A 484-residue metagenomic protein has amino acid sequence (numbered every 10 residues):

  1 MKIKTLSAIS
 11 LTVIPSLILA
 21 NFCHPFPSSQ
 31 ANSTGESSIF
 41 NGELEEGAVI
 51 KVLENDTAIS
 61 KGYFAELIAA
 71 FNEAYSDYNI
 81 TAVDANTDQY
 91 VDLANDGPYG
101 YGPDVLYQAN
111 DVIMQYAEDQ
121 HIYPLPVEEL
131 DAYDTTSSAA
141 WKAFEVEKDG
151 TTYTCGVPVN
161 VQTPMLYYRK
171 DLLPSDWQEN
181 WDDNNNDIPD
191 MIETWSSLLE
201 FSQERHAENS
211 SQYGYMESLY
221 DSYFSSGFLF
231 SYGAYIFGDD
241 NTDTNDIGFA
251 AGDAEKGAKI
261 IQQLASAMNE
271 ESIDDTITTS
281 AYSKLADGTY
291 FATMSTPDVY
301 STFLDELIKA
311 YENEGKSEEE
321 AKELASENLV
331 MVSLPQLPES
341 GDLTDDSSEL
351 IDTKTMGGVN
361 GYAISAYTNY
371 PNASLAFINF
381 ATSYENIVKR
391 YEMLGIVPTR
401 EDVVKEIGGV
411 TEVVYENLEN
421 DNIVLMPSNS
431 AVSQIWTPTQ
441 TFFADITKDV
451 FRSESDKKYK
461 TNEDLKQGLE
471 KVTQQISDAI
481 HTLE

Functional and structural regions predicted by a protein language model:
G35-F40, Q108-D176, E193-S196, E320-L324 (+2 more regions): Hinge/lid segment of periplasmic solute-binding proteins
G42, P126-T136, S175, N180-M191 (+5 more regions): Short, solvent-exposed loop/beta-turn-alpha elements that line the ligand-binding surface or hinge of extracytoplasmic
E45-A58, Y78-V83, V105, C155: Short, well-ordered beta-strand elements
A70-A139, S175-W181, K284, F291-A292 (+2 more regions): Extracytoplasmic "Venus flytrap"/periplasmic binding protein-like
K148, E312-V397: Extracytoplasmic/periplasmic substrate-recognition and gating elements
D149-N160, P164, E193-D253: Extracytoplasmic/periplasmic solute-binding protein
L199-R205, N241-T278, K284, L334: Glycine-centered hinge/linker elements that transmit conformational signals in sensory and ligand-binding systems
V388, E401, K405, L418-E484: Conserved C-terminal helix/tail region of periplasmic/extracytoplasmic solute-binding proteins
